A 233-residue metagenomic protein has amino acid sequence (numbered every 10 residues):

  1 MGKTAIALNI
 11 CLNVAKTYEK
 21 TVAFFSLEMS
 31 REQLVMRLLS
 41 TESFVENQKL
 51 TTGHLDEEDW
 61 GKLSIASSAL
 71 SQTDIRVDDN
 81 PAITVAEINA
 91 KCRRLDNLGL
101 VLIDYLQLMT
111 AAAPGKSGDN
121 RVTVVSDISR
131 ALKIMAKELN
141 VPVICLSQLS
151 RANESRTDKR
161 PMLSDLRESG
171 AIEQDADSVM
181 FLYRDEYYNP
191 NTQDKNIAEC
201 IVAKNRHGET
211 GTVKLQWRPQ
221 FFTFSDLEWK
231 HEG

Functional and structural regions predicted by a protein language model:
K3-T4: Conserved lysine of the Walker
A7, V124-A131: Hydrophobic alpha-helical membrane-association signature
A7-N9, N13-N97, A111, T212-Q216: Cytosolic-facing regulatory segments adjacent to core modules
N47-E57, I75-P81, T110-S126, N153-S164: Flexible beta-alpha connector loops of hexameric P-loop NTPases
V85-V101, T110, G115-S117, R130-N140 (+1 more regions): C-terminal regions of RecA-like/P-loop NTPase motor modules
Y105: Walker B catalytic acidic pair
